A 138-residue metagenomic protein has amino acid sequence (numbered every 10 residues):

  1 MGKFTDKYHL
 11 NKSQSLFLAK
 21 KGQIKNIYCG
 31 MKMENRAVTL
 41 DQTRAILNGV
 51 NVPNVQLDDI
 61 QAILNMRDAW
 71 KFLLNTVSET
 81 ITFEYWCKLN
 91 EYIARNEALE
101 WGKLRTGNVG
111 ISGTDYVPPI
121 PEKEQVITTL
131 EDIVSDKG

Functional and structural regions predicted by a protein language model:
M1-G138: FIC/Doc superfamily catalytic core
